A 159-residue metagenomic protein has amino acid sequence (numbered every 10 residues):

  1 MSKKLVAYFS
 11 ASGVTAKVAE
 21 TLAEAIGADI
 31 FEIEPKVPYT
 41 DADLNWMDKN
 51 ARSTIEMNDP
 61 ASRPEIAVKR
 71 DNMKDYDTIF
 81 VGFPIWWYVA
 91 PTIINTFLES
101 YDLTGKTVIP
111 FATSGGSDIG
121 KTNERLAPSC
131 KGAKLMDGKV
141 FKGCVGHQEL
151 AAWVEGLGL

Functional and structural regions predicted by a protein language model:
M1-T78, Y88-A90, N95, E99 (+1 more regions): N-terminal beta1-alpha1-beta2 submodule of the flavodoxin-like/Rossmannoid cofactor-binding fold
I26-A28, K106, A133: A structural micro-motif
S53, K106-T107: P-loop/Walker A phosphate-binding loop and immediately adjacent motor/lid segment at beta-alpha junctions
M73, E99-G105, S129-C130: Short, conserved loop/helix-junction motifs that constitute active-site signature segments in enzyme catalytic cores
F83-P84: Glycine-rich, N-terminal phosphate-binding loop of Rossmann-like dinucleotide-binding domains
W87-Y88, G116: Acidic catalytic loop of the alpha/beta-hydrolase fold
I109-Q148: Short, glycine-/small-residue-rich phosphate/pyrophosphate-handling segment
